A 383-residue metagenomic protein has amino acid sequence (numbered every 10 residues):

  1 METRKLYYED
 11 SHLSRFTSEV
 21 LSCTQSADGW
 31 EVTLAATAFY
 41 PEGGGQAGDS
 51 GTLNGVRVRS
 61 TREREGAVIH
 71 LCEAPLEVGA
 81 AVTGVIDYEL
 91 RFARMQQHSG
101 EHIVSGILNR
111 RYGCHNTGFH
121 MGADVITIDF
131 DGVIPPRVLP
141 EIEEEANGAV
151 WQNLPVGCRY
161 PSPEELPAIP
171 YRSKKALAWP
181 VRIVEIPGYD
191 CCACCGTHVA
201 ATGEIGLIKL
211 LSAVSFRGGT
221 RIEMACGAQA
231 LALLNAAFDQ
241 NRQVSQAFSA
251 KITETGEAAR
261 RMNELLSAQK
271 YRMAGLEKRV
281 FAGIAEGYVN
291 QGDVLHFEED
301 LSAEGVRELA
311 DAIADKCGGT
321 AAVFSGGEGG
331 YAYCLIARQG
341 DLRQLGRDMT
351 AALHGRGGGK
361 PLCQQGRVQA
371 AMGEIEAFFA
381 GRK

Functional and structural regions predicted by a protein language model:
M1-K383: A glycine- and charged-residue-rich anion-binding loop/surface
